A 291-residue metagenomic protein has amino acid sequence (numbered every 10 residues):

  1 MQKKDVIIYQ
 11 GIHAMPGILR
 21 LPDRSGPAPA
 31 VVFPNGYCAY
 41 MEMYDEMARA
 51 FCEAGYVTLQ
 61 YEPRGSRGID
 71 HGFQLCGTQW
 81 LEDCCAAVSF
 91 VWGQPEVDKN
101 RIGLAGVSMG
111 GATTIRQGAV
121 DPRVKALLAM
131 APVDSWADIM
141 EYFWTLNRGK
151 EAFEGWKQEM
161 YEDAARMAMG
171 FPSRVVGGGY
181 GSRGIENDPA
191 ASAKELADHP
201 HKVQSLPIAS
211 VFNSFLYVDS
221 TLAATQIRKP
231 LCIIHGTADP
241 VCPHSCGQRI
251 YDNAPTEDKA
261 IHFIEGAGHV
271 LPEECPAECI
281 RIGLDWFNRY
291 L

Functional and structural regions predicted by a protein language model:
M1-S25: N-terminal cap/lid segment of alpha/beta-hydrolase-fold proteins
A28, F33-A39, T237: Active-site glycine-rich loops that stabilize anionic/oxyanionic intermediates across multiple enzyme folds
A48-D70: Conserved alpha/beta-hydrolase
S66-K99: Catalytic nucleophile-loop/oxyanion-hole region of alpha/beta-hydrolase and closely related hydrolase-like folds
I115-H199: Alpha/beta-hydrolase-fold enzymes
I227, I233-H235, D239: Short beta-strand/loop motif that positions the catalytic acidic residue of the alpha/beta-hydrolase fold
P240-C246: Conserved alpha/beta-hydrolase "acid-adjacent" motif
A267-I280: Catalytic histidine-centered segment of alpha/beta-hydrolase-like enzymes
